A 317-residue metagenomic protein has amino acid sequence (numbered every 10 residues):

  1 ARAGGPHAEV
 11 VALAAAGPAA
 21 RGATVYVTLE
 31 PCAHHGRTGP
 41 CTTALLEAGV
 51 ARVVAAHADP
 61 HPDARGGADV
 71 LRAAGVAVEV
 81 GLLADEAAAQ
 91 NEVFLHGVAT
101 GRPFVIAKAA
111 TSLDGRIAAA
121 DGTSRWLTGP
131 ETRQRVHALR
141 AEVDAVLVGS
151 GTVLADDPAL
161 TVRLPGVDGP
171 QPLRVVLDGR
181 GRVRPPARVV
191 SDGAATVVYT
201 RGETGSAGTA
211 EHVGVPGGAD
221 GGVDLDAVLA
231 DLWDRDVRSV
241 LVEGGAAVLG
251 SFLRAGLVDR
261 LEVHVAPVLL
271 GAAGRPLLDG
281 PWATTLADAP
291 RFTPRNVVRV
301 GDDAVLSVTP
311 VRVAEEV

Functional and structural regions predicted by a protein language model:
A1-E86, G202, S251: Zn2+-dependent cytidine deaminase-like catalytic core
R52-V53, A145, S239, D259-R260: Residues at the N-termini of beta-strands
P60-D63, D85-E86, L154, R182-R184 (+3 more regions): Short gly/pro/ser/thr-enriched loop/turn and capping motifs at secondary-structure boundaries
E92-S239, A247-G250: Active-site ligand-binding patch in enzyme domains
A255-F292: Flexible, gly/pro- and Lys/Arg-enriched active-site loops
G280-V317: Conserved histidine-centered catalytic loops in small-molecule metabolism enzymes
